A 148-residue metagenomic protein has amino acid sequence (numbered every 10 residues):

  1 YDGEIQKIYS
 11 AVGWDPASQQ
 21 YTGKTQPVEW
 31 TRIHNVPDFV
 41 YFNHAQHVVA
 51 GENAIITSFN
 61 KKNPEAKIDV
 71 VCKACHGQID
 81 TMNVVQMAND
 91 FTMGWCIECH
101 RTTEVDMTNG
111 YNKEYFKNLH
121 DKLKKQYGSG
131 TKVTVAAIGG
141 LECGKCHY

Functional and structural regions predicted by a protein language model:
Y1-W14, Q78: Membrane-embedded segments
K7, Q20, A54: Acidic, glycine-anchored loop motifs typical of Ca2+
A11-H44: Alpha-helix-centered segments that form part of catalytic cores
V40-Y148: Sequence context surrounding c-type heme c attachment/ligation sites in exported
